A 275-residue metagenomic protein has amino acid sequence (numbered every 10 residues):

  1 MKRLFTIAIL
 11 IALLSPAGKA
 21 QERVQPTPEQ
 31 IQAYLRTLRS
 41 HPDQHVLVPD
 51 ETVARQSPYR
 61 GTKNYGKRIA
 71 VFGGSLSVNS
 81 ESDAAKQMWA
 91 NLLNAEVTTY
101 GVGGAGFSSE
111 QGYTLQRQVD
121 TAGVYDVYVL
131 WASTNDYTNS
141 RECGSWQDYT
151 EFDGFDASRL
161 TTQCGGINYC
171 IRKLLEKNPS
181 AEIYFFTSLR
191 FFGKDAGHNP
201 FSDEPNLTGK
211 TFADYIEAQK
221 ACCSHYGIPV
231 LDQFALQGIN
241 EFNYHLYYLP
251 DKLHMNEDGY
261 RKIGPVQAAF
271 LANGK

Functional and structural regions predicted by a protein language model:
M1-F72, L76-E81, N91, A95 (+3 more regions): N-terminal secretory targeting modules
G66-V71, L76-T161, G165: Conserved SGNH/GDSL esterase-like catalytic core that processes O-acyl groups on lipids and polysaccharides
N94, S133, R172-P179, K220 (+2 more regions): Sec-exported extracytoplasmic/periplasmic mature domains
E96, A181-E182, P229: Proline-centered loop/turn at the N-terminus of a beta-strand
T99-G101, F185, D232: Structural signal for conserved beta-strand scaffold positions within catalytic alpha/beta enzyme cores
W131-S133, E182-L189: Conserved, well-ordered alpha-helix/loop/beta-strand core segments that scaffold catalytic motifs
I167-I171, I216: Generic structural signal for well-ordered alpha-helices, preferentially at hydrophobic/aromatic core positions
S188-K275: Catalytic His-Asp segment of secreted/periplasmic serine-dependent ester chemistry enzymes
